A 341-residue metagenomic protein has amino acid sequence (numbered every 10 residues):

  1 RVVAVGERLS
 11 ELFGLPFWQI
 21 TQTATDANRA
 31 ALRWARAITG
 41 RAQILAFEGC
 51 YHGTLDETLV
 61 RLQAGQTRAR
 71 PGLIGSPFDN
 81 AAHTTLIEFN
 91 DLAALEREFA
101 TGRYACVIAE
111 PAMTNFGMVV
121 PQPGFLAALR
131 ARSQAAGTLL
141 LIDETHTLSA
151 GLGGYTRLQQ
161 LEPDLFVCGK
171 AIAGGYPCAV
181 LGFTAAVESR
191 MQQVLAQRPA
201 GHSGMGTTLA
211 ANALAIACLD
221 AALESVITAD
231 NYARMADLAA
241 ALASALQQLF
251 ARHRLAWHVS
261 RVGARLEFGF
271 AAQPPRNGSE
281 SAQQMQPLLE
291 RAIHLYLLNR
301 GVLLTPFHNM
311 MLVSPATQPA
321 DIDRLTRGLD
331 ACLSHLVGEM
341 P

Functional and structural regions predicted by a protein language model:
R1-P341: Conserved N-terminal phosphate-binding loop of PLP-dependent enzymes in the Aspartate aminotransferase
